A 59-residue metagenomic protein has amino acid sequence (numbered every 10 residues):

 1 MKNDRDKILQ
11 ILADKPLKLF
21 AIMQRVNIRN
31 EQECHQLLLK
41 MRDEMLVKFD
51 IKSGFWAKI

Functional and structural regions predicted by a protein language model:
M1-K2, F49-I59: Short, cationic-aromatic polyanion-contact patches
M1-L9: Short, leucine-enriched amphipathic alpha-helices that occur as contiguous helical runs
L12-K18: Short capping segments at the starts of secondary-structure elements
I22-V26: A short acidic, leucine-rich amphipathic alpha-helix
R29-K40: Short amphipathic alpha-helical interaction segments
M45: Glycine-centered, phosphate/nucleic-acid-interacting loop/turn motifs that mediate DNA/RNA or nucleotide
